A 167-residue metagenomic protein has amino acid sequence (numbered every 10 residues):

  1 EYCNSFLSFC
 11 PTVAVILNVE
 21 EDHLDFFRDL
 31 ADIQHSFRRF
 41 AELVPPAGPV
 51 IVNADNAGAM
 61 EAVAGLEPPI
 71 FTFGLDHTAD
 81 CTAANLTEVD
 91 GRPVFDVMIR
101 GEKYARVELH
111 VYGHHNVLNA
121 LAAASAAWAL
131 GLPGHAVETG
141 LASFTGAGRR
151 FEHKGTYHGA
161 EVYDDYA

Functional and structural regions predicted by a protein language model:
E1-Y2, V162-A167: Switch II (G3) loop of P-loop NTPases
L7-V162: Acidic, Mg2+-coordinating active-site environments of NTP-dependent enzymes
